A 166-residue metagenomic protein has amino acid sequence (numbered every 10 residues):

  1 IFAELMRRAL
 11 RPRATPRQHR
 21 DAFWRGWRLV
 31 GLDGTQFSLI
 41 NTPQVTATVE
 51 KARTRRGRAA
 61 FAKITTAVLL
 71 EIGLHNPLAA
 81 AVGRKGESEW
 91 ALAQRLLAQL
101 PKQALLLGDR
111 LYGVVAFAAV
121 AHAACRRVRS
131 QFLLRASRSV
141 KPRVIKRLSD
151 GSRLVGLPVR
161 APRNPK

Functional and structural regions predicted by a protein language model:
I1-K166: Conserved, well-structured functional cores that handle cations and Mg-NTP chemistry
